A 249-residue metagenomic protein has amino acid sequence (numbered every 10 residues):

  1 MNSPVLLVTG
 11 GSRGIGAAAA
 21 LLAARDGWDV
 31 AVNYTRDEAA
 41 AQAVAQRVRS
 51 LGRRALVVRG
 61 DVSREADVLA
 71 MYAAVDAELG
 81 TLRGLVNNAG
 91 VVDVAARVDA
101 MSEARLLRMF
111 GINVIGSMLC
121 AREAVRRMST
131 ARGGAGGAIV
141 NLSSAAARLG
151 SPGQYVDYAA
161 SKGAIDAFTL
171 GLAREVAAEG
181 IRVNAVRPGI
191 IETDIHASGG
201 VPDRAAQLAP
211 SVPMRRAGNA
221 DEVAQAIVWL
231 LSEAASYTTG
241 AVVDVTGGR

Functional and structural regions predicted by a protein language model:
S12-R13: Conserved glycine-rich cofactor-binding loop
A70-A77, A96-A100, A104-G111, Q207: Active-site Tyr-X3-Lys motif and surrounding loop/helix of classical short-chain dehydrogenase/reductase
D99-M118, V140, I165, M214: Catalytic Tyr-X3-Lys loop
A121-R122, L170: A short, exposed helix-loop element centered on a Lys and neighboring polar residues
R126, R174-E175, S236: Alpha-helical segment proximal to the catalytic Tyr-Lys
G134, V140-A164, T169-A178, I190: Catalytic loop of short-chain dehydrogenase/reductase
A177, R182, T238-G240: Short, small/polar-rich loop/turn modules that mediate ligand/substrate recognition or access, typified
R216-V245: C-terminal substrate-recognition "lid" of short-chain dehydrogenase/reductases
